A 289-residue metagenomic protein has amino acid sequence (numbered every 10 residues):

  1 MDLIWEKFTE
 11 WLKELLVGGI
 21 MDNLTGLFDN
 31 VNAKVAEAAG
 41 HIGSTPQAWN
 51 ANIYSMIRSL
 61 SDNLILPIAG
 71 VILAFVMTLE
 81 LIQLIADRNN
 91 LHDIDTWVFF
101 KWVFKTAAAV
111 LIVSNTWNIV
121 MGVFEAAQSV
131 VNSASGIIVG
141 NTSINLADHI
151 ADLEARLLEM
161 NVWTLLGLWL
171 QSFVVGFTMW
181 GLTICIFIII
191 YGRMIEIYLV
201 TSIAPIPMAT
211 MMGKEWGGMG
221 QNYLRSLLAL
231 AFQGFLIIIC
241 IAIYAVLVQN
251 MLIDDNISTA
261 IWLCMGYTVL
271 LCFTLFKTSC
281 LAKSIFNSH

Functional and structural regions predicted by a protein language model:
M1-I72, R88-W97, A107-T178, G217 (+3 more regions): Gly/Ser-rich, low-complexity
P67-L79, I197: Hydrophobic alpha-helical transmembrane segments
F75, V120, F124-A127, C185-I188 (+3 more regions): Membrane-embedded alpha-helices of multi-pass transport/permease systems
L81-I94, W180-F187, K214-W216: Membrane-water interface regions at transmembrane-helix termini and the short interhelical loops of multi-pass membrane
W102-K105: Elongated alpha-helical scaffolds
V175, M179-M211, R225-L247: Alpha-helical transmembrane segments of helical membrane proteins, especially in multi-pass transport, channel
